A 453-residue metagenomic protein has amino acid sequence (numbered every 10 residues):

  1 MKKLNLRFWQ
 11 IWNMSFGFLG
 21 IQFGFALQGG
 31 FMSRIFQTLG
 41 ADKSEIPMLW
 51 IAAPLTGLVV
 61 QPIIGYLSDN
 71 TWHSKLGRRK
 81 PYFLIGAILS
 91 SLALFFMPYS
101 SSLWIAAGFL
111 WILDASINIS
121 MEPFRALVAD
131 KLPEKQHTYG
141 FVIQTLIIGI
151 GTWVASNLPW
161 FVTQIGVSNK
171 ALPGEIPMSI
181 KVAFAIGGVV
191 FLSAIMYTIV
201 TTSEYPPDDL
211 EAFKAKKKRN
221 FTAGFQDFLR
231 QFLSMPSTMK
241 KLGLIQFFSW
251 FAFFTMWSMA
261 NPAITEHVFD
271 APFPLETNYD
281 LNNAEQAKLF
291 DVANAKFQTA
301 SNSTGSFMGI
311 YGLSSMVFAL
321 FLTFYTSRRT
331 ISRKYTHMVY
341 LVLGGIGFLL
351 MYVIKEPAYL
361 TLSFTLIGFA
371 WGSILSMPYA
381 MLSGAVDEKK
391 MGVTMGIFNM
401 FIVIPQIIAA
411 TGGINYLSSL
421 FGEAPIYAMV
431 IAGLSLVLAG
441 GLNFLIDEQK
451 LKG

Functional and structural regions predicted by a protein language model:
M1-W9, S101-G108, I117-S120, F124-R125 (+2 more regions): Intracellular loop-helix junctions on the cytosolic face of multi-pass helical membrane proteins
K2-P54, K241-I245, S249-P274: Helix-loop boundary and gating motifs at the non-cytosolic
K43-S44, E134-Q144, S301, V386-F398: Loop-to-transmembrane helix entry/capping segments in MFS-fold secondary transporters and related SLC/MFSD carriers
V59-L76, V317-S332: Helix-to-loop junctions at the C-terminal end of transmembrane segments in multipass secondary transporters
F83-S102, V342-K355: C-terminal ends and interior cores of transmembrane alpha-helices in multi-pass membrane transporters/permeases
A93-M97, S101-S120, Y359-S373: Hydrophobic core of transmembrane alpha-helices in multi-pass small-molecule transporters, especially MFS/SLC-type
I119-L132, S373-D387: Intracellular juxtamembrane helix-capping segments at the cytosolic ends of symmetry-related transmembrane helices
E388-L420: A late C-terminal transmembrane helix in Major Facilitator Superfamily
